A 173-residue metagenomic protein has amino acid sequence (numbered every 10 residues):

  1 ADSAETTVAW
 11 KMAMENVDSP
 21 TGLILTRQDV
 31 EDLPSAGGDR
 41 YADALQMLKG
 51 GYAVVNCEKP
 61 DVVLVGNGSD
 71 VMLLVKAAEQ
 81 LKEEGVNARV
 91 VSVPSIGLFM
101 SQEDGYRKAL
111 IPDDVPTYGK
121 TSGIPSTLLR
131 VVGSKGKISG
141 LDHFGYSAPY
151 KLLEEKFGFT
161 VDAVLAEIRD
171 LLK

Functional and structural regions predicted by a protein language model:
A1: TRNA-recognition modules of translation machinery and tRNA-sensing kinases, especially anticodon-binding
T6, K11-K173: Thiamine diphosphate
